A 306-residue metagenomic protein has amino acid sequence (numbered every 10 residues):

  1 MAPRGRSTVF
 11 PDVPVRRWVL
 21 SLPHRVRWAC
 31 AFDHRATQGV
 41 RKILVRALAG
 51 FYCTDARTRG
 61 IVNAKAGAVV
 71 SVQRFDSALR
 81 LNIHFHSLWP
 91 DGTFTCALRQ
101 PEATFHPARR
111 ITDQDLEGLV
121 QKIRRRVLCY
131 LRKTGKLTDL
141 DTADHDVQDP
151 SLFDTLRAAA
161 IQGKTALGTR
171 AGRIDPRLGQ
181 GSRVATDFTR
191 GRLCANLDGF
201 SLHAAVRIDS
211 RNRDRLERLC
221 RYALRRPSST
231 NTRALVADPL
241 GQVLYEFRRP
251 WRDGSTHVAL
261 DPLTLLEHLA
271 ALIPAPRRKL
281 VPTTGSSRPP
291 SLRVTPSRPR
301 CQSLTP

Functional and structural regions predicted by a protein language model:
M1-P306: Beta->alpha loop/short-helix hinge microenvironment recognizer with preference for catalytic Tyr/His contexts
